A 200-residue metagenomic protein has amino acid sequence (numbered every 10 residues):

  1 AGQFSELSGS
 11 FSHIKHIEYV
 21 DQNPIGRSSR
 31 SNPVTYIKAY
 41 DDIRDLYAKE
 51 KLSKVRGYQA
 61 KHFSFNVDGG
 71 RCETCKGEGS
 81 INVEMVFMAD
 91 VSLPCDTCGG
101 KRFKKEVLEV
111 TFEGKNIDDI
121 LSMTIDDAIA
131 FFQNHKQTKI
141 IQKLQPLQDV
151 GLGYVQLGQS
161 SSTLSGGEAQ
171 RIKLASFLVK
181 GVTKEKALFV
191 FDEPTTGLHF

Functional and structural regions predicted by a protein language model:
A1-F200: Conserved phosphate-binding elements of NTP-dependent enzyme cores
